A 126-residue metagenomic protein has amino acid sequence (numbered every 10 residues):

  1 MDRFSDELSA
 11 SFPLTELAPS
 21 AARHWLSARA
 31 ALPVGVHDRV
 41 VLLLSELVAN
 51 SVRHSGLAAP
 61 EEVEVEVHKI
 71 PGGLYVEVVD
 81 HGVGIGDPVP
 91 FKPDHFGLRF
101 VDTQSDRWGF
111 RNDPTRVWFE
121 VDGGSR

Functional and structural regions predicted by a protein language model:
M1-S9, V52-R126: Conserved beta-strand-loop-beta-strand hairpin that lines the nucleotide-binding pocket of ATP/GTP-utilizing enzymes
E7-P19: STAS-typified acidic loop motif
P19, R23, E120-D122: Residue-level detection of beta-strand scaffold positions
A21-S45: Conserved short strand/loop->alpha-helix "switch" segment adjacent to the catalytic nucleotide/phosphoryl-transfer site
R39-L57: Histidine-centered phosphotransfer motif of kinases
